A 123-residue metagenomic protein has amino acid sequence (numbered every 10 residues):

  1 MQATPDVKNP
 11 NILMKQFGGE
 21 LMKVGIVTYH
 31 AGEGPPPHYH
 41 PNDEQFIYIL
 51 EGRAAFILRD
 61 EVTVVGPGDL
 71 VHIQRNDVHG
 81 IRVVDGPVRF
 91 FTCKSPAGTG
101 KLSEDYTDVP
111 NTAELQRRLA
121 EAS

Functional and structural regions predicted by a protein language model:
M1-M22, P36, D105-S123: A short, N-terminal "cap"/entry segment at the start of jelly-roll beta-barrel domains of the cupin/DSBH fold
E20-M22, V27, E61-T63: Well-ordered beta-strand scaffold positions
G25-H40: Conserved short histidine dyad/triad with adjacent acidic residue
A31, N42, E61, D77 (+1 more regions): A generic "binding-loop/recognition-motif" signal
N42-E44, Y48-A54: Glycine- and acidic-residue-biased ligand/ion/polar-headgroup-sensing regions
D60-R75: Short acidic-glycine-tyrosine-enriched beta hairpin
R75-K101: Ligand-binding loop in jelly-roll beta-barrel domains
